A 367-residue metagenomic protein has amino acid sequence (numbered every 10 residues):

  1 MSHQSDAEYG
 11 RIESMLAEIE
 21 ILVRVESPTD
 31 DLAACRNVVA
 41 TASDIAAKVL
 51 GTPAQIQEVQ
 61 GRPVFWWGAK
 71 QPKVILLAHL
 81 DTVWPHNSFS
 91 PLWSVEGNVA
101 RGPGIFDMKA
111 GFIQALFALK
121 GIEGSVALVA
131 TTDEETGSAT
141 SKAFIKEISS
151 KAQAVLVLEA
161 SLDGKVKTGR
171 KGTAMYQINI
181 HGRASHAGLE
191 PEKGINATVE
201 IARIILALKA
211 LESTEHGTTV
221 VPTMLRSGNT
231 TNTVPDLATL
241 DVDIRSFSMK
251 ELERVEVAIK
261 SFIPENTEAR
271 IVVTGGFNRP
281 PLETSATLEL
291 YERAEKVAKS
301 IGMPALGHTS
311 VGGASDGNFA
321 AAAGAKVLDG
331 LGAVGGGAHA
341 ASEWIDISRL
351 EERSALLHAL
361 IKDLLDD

Functional and structural regions predicted by a protein language model:
M1-H3, A7-G10, S27, Q57 (+3 more regions): Metal-dependent amide/peptide-bond hydrolase catalytic core, centered on the "pita-bread" metallohydrolase fold
S2-P103: Acidic/His- and Gly-rich active-site-bordering loop/insert found across diverse amide/peptide-bond hydrolases
G61-F65, A174-Y176, A238: Short beta-strand micro-motifs in enzyme catalytic cores
K73-A130, T136, A341, D346 (+1 more regions): Active-site metal-coordination/substrate-binding segment of hydrolases, especially metallo-dependent peptidases
L77-A78, V129-T131, L156-E159, N179-H181 (+1 more regions): Short beta-strand segments
L80-V83, F89, S161-L162, R170-T173 (+1 more regions): Short glycine-enriched loops at secondary-structure junctions
V99, G104, M108-M175, S213 (+1 more regions): Acidic/histidine-rich catalytic neighborhood of metal-dependent amide-processing enzymes
